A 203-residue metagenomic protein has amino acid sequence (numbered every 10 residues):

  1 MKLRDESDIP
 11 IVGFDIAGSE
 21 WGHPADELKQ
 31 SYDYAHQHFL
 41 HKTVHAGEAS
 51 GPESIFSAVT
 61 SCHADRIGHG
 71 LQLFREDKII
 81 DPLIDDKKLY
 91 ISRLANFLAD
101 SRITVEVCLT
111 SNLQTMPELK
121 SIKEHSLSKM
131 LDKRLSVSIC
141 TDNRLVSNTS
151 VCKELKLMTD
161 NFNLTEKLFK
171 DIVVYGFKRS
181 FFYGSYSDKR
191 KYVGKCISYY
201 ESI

Functional and structural regions predicted by a protein language model:
M1-G13, W21-D65, I79-I103, S121-L135 (+1 more regions): Histidine/acidic residue-rich metal-binding segments in metalloenzymes
G18-P24, E48-S50, L73-R75, N112-P117 (+1 more regions): Short, small-residue-enriched loops and turns at beta-alpha junctions that line or gate enzyme active sites
T43-A49, L109, L135-C152: Short acidic/histidine-rich active-site segments
R66-K78, L145, Y183: Glycine-rich phosphate-binding active-site loops on the catalytic face of alpha/beta enzymes
S111-M116, S138-C140, K156-N161: Short beta-alpha connecting loops at secondary-structure transitions that line or flank enzyme active sites
E124-T141, C196-I203: Surface-exposed, interaction-prone regions with an acidic/low-complexity signature
K153, L157, N163-I203: Mid-to-C-terminal alpha-helical segments outside catalytic/metal-binding sites
